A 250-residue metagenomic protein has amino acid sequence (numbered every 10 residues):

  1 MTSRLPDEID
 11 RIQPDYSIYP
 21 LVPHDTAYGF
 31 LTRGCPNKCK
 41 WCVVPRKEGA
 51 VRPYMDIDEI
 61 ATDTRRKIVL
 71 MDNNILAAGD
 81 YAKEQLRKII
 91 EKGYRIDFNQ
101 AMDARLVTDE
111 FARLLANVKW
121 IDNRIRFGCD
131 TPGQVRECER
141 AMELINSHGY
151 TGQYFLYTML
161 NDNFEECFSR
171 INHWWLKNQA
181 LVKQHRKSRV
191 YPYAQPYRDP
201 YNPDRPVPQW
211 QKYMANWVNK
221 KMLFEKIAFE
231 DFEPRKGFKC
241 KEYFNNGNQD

Functional and structural regions predicted by a protein language model:
M1-Y28, R186: Glycine-rich beta-alpha loop elements in corrinoid/cobalamin-binding modules across cobalamin-dependent enzymes
L5, Y19-V22, R52-R66, K83-K92 (+3 more regions): Alpha-helix C-terminal capping segments
P6-D7, K38-W41, E48-A50, A77-G79 (+2 more regions): Short catalytic/ligand-binding loop motif for oxyanion handling, primarily in non-cytosolic enzymes, centered on
S17-E48, R65-D72: N-terminal pre-triad scaffold of radical SAM enzymes
V43-A141, G152-D162, Y191-Q195: Core AdoMet radical
E84, K88, R113, R140-S147 (+1 more regions): Alpha-helical scaffolding segments of alpha/beta enzyme cores, especially the outer helices of TIM-barrel or partial
N146-H148, G152-Y154, C167, R186: Eukaryote-skewed repeat-based solenoidal scaffolds used as protein-protein interaction platforms, primarily
N161-D250: Auxiliary Fe-S-binding modules of radical SAM enzymes
